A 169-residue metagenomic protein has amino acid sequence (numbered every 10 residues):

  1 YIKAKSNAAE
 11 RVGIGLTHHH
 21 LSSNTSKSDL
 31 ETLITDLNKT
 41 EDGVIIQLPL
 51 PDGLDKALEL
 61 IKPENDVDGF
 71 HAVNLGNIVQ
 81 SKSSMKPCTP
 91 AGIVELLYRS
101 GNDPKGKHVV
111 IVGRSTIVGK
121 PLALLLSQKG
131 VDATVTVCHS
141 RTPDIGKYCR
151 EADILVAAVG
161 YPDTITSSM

Functional and structural regions predicted by a protein language model:
I2-S6, D52, S84-S168: Glycine-rich phosphate/diphosphate-binding loop of Rossmann-like nucleotide-binding domains
A8, K56-E64, L125, K129: Alpha-helical structural signal in soluble globular domains
A9-S23, T134-V137: Short beta-strand elements in bilobed, periplasmic/extracellular small-molecule ligand-binding domains
L21-S23, P49-P51, K62, L75 (+2 more regions): Short, ordered loop/turn segments at secondary-structure junctions
S22-D29, Q80-S84, G101-D103: Short, glycine- and charge-enriched coil/turn segments that flank and shape catalytic ligand pockets
D29-T40: Short, well-structured alpha-helical segments in soluble
E41-P49: Periplasmic-binding protein-like
L48-A91: Glycine/small-residue-rich loop that forms an oxyanion/phosphate-binding "nest" at active or ligand-binding sites
